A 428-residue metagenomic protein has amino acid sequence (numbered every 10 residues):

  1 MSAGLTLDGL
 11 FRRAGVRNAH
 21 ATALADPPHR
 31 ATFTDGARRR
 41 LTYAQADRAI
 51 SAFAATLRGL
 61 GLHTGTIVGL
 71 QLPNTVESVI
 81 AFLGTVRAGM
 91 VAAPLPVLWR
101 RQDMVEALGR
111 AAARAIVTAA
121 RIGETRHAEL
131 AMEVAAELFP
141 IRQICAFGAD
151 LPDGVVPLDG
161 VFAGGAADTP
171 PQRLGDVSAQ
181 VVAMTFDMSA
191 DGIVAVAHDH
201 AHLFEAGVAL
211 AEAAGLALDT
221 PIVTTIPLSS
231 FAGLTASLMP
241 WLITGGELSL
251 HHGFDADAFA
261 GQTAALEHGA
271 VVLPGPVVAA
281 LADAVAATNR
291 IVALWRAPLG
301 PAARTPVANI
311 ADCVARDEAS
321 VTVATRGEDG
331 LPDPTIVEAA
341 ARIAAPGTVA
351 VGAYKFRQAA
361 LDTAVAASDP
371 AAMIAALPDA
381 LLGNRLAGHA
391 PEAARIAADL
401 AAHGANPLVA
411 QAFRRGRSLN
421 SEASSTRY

Functional and structural regions predicted by a protein language model:
M1-L41, Q45-R58, L151, T169-A179 (+3 more regions): N-lobe entry segment of adenylate-forming
A3, L24-G61, T66-T75, V79-F82 (+3 more regions): Conserved AMP-binding/adenylate-forming core of the ANL superfamily
F11-R12, R58, V76-L95, V105 (+2 more regions): Hydrophobic alpha-helical segments in the ANL/AMP-binding
T32-D35, G123-V196, F204-V208, N289-P332: ANL superfamily adenylate-forming
G69-Q71, S78, F82, V86-I122 (+7 more regions): Short beta-strand->loop structural element characteristic of the AMP-binding/adenylate-forming
M90-G160, T263-V292, S425-T426: Structural core segment of the AMP-binding/adenylate-forming
G148-D150, P157-G164, G269-D362, A397-S418 (+1 more regions): Gly/Ser/Thr-rich phosphate-binding loop
E205-P221, S229-G269: Conserved AMP-binding/adenylation subdomain of ANL enzymes
